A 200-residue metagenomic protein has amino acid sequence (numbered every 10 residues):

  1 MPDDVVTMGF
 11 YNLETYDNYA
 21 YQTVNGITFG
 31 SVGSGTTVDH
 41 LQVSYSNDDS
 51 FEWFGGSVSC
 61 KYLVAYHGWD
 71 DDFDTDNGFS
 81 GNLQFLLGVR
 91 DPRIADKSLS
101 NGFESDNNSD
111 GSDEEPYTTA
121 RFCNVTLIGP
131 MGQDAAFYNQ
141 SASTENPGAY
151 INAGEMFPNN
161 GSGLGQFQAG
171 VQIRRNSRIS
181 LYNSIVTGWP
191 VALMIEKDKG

Functional and structural regions predicted by a protein language model:
M1-D48, E52-W69, D74-G200: Extracellular beta-rich repeat passengers
